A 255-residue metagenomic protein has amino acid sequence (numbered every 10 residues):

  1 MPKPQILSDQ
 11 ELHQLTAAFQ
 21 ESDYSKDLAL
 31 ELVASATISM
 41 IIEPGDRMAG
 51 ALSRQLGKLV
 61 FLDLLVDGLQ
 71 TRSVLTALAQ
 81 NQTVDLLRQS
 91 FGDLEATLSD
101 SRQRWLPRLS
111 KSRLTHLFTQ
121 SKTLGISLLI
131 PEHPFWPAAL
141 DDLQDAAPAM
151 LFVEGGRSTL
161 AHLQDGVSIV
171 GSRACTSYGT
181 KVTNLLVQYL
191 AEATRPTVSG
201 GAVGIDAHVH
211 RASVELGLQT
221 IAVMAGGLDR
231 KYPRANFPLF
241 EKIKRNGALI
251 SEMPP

Functional and structural regions predicted by a protein language model:
M1-A29, T119-L124, L128-P255: Glycine-biased, small-residue-rich flexible motifs in mid-sequence functional cores and linkers
M1-H133: Short, small/acidic-rich helices and loops at N termini and domain boundaries of DNA replication/processing enzymes
